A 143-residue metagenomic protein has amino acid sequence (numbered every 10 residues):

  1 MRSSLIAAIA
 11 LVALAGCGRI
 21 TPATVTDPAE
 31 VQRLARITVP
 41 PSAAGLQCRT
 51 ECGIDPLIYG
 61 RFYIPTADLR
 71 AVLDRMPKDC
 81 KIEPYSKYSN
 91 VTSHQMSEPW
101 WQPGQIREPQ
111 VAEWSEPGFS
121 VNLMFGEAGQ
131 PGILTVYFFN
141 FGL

Functional and structural regions predicted by a protein language model:
M1-I9: N-terminal export and membrane-targeting signals
A13-G16: C-terminal motif of bacterial Sec signal peptides marking the signal peptidase cleavage site
I20-L69: Extracytoplasmic low-complexity, Pro/Thr/Ser/Ala/Gly-rich segments that lie immediately after a secretion/anchoring
E51-A112: Mature extracytoplasmic domains of secretory-pathway proteins
L69-A71, E113-S115, V121, F141-L143: Short, surface-exposed beta-strand/loop "edge" segments at domain boundaries and coil↔beta transitions
W114, S120-P131: Short, exposed beta-strand-loop hairpins at the edges of beta-sheets in extracellular/periplasmic proteins
G129-L143: Short, low-complexity, Pro/Ser/Thr/Gly-rich segments in the mature regions of secreted, periplasmic
